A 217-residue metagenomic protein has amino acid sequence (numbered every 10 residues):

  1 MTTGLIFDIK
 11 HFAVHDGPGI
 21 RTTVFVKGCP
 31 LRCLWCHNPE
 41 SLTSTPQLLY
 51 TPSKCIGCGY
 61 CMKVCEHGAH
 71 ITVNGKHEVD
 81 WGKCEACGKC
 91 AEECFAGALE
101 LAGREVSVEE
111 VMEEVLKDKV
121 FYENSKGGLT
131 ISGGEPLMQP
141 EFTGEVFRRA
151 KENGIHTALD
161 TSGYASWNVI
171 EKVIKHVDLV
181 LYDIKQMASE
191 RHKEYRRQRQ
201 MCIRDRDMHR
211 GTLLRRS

Functional and structural regions predicted by a protein language model:
M1-C58, M62, T72: Flexible, acidic/Gly-rich N-terminal and inter-domain linker regions that tether and position cofactor-handling modules
T22, L129, T157-L159, V180-Y182 (+1 more regions): Hydrophobic faces of well-ordered beta-strands that scaffold small-molecule active sites in alpha/beta enzyme cores
T43, M187-S189: A short, flexible beta-alpha/helix-coil linker loop
T43-K175: Conserved Radical SAM active-site core
I174-M187: Non-cysteine beta-strand/loop elements that form the S-adenosyl-L-methionine
S189, E194, R204-S217: Conserved strand-turn element in the central/C-terminal portion of the radical SAM core barrel that lines
R199-I203: Short, small-residue-biased leader/transition segments that mark boundaries at the very start of proteins
